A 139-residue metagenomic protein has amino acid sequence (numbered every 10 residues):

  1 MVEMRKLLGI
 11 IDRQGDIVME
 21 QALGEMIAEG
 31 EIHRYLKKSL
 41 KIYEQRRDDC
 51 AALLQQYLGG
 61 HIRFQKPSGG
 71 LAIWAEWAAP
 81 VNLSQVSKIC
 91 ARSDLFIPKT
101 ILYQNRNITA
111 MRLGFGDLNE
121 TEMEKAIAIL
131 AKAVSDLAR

Functional and structural regions predicted by a protein language model:
M1-R139: PLP-dependent class I/II
